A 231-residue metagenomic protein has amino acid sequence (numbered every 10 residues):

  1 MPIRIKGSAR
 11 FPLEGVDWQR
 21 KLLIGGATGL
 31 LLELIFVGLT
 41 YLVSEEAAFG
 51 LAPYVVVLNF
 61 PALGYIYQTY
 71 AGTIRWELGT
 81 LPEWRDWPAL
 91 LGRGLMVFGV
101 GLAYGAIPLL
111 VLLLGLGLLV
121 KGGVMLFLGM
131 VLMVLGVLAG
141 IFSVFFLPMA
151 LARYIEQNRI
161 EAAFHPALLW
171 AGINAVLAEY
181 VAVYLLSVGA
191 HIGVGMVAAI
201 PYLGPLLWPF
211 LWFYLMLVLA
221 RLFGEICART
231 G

Functional and structural regions predicted by a protein language model:
P2-L32, W84-L110, F145-M196, E225-G231: Interfacial aromatic "cap" segments that immediately flank transmembrane helices in multipass membrane proteins
P2-T80: N-terminal hydrophobic targeting segments
D17, A48, A52, L78-R93 (+6 more regions): Membrane-helix interfacial "entry" motifs
L32-E45, P108-G122, I192-L203: Juxtamembrane "helix exit" motif at the C-terminal ends of alpha-helical transmembrane segments in multi-pass membrane
T40-R75, V124-A163, M196-G231: Selective recognition of hydrophobic, aromatic-rich stretches within alpha-helical transmembrane segments of polytopic
Y54-R93, V97-G117: Selected alpha-helical membrane-embedding segments in polytopic membrane proteins
